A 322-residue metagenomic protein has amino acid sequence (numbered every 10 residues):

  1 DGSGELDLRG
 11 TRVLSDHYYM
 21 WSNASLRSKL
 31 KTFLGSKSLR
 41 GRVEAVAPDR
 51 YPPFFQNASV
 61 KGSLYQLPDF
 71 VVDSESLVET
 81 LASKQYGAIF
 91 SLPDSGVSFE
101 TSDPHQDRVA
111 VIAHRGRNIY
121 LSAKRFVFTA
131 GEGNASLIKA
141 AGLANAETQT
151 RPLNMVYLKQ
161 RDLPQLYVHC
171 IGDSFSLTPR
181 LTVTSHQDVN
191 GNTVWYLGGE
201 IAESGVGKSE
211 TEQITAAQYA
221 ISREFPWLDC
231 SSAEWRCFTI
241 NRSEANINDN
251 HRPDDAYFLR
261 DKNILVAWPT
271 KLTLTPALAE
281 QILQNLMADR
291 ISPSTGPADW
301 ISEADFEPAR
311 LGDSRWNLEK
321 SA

Functional and structural regions predicted by a protein language model:
D1-P53: Dinucleotide-binding Rossmann-like beta1-alpha1 core, especially the glycine-rich loop that anchors the ADP
D7-H17, P48-F90, E200, D261-P269: Helix-loop-beta segment of a Rossmann-like dinucleotide-binding subdomain
E44, P48-F54, S95-S102, L181-Q187 (+1 more regions): Short amphipathic beta-strand and strand-loop transition segments with alternating hydrophobic
G62-K84, G131-G133, E210-A220, K271-A277 (+1 more regions): Mid-domain beta-loop-alpha active-site segment that forms a flexible, acidic cofactor/metal-binding surface
Y65-P68, F225-K320: C-terminal catalytic lobe of FAD-dependent flavoproteins
I89-A110, H114: A conserved short coil-to-beta-strand element within the FAD-binding core of flavoproteins
G116-R125: Core beta-strand elements of the Rossmann-like FAD/NAD(P) dinucleotide-binding domain in flavoenzyme oxidoreductases
R125-K262: Active-site substrate-recognition segment that forms the wall of the catalytic cavity or substrate channel
